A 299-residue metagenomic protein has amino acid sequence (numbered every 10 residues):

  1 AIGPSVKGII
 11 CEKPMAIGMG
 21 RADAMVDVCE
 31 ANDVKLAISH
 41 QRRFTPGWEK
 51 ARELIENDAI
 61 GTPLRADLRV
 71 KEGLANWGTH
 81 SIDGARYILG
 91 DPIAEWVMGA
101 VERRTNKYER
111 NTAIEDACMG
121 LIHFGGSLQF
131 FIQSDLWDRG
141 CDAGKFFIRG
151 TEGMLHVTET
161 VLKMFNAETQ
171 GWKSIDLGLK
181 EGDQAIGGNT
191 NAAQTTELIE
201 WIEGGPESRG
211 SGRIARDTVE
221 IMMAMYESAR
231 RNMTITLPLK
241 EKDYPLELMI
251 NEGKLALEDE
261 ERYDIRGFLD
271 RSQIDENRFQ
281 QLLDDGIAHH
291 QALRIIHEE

Functional and structural regions predicted by a protein language model:
A1-R43, D58: Beta-strand-loop-alpha-helix segment that lines the small-molecule cofactor/substrate pocket of alpha/beta enzymes
I9-I10, A37, D67, M98 (+2 more regions): Structural detector of well-ordered beta-strand residues that form the stable sheet scaffold of enzyme domains
A22, W48, S81-I82, T195-T196 (+1 more regions): A general structural signal for well-ordered alpha-helical segments in protein cores
D23, A31, E200-E299: C-terminal helix-rich "cap/oligomerization" subdomain common to oxidoreductases
T45-R65: Rossmann-like NAD(P)H-binding beta-loop-alpha module
T62-F147, R213: Rossmann-like dinucleotide-binding domain that binds NAD(P)(H)
G182-T195, V219: Active-site loop of classical SDR/Rossmann-like NAD(P)-dependent oxidoreductases, centered on the catalytic Tyr-X3-Lys
